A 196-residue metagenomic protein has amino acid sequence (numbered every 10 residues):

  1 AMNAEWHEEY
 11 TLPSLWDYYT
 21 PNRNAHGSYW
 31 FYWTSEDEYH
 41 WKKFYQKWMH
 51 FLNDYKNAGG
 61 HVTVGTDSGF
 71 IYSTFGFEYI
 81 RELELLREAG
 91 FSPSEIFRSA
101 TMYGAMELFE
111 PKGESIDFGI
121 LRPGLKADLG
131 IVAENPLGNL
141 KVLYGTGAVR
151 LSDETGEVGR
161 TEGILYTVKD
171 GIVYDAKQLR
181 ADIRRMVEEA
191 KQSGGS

Functional and structural regions predicted by a protein language model:
A1, S68-I71, Y103-G104, P136-L137 (+1 more regions): Solvent-exposed loop/turn segments at secondary-structure junctions within structured extracellular/periplasmic domains
A1-A89, V187-A190, G195-S196: Active-site neighborhoods of metal-dependent hydrolases
F31-W33, E38-H40, Y45, H50 (+2 more regions): C-terminal helical cap
Y55, G76, A89, R122 (+2 more regions): Generic structural signal for beta-strand residues in well-ordered domains
T66, T101, T167: Ser/Thr-centric signal marking residues that sit in or immediately flank functional binding/regulatory motifs
A105-M106, V149, E188: Residue-level marker of structural boundaries
K126-R184: C-terminal cap of metal-dependent C-N hydrolases
